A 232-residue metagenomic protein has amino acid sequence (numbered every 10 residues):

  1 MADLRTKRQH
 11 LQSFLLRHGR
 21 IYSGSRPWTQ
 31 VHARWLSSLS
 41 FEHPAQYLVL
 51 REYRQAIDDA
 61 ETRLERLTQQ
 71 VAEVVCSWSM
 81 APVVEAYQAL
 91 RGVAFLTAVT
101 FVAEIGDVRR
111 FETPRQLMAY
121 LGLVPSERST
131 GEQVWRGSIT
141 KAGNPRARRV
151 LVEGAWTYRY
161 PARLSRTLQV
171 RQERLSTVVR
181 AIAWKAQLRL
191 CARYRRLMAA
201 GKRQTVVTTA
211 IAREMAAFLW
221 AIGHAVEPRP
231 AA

Functional and structural regions predicted by a protein language model:
M1-A232: A detector of single, family-specific signature residues that are central to catalytic or substrate-handling motifs
